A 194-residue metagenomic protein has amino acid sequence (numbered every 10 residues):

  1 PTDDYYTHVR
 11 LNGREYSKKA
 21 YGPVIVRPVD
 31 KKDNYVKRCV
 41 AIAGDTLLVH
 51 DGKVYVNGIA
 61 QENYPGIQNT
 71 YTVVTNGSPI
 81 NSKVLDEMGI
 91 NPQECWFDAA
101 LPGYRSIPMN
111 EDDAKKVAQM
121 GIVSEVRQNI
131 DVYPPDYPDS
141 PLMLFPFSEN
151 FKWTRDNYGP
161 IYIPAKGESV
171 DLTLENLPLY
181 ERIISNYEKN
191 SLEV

Functional and structural regions predicted by a protein language model:
P1-V194: Soluble "head" domains of membrane/secretory-pathway proteins
